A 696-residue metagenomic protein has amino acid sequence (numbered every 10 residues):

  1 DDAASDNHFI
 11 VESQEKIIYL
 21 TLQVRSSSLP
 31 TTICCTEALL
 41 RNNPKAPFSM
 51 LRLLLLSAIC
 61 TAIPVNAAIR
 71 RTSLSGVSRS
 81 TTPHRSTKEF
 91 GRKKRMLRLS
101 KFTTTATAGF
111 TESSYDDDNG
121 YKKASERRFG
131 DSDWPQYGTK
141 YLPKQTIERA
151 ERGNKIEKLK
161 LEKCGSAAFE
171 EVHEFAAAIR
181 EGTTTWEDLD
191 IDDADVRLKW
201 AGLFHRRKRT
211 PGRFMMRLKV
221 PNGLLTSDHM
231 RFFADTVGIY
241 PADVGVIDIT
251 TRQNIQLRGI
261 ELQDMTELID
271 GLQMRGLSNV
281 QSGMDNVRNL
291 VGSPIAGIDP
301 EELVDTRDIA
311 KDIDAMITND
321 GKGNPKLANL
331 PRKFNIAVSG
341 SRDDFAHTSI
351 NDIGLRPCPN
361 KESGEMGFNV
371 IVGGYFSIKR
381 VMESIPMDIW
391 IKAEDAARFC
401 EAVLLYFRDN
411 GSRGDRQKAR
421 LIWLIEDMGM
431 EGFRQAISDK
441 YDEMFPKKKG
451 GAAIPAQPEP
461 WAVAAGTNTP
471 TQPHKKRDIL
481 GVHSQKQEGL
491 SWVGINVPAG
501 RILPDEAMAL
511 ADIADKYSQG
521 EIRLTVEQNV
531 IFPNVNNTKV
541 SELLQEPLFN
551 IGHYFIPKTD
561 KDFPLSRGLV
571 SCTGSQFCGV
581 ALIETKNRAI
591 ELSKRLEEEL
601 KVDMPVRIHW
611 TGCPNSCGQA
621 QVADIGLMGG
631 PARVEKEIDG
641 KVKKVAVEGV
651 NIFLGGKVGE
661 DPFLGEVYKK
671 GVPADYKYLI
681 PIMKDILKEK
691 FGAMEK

Functional and structural regions predicted by a protein language model:
D1, P30-T31, L56, Q457 (+2 more regions): Secretory pathway export signals and precursors
D2-I10: Extreme N-terminal basic, low-complexity initiation segments that serve as generic localization/processing leaders
Q14-K16, Q23: Charged/polar low-complexity intrinsically disordered segments
T21-L22, S26-L40, P44-E89: N-terminal chloroplast transit peptides
V65, T104-A106: Cleavable N-terminal signal peptides
G109-K696: Peripheral terminal and linker regions in Fe-S/redox and tRNA-modifying enzymes
